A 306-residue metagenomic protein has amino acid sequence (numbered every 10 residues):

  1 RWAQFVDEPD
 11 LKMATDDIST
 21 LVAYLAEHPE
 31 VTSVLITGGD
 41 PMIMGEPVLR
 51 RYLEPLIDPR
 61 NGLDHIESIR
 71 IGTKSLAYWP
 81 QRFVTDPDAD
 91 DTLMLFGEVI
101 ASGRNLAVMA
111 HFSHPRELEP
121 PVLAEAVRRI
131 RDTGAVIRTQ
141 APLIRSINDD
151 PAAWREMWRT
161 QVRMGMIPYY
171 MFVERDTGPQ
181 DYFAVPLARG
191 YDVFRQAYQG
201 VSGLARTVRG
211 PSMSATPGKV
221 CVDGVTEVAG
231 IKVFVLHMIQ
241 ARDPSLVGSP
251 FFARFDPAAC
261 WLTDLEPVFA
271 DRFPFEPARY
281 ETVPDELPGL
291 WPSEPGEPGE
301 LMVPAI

Functional and structural regions predicted by a protein language model:
R1-M13, I71: Canonical Radical SAM [4Fe-4S] cluster-binding loop centered on the CxxxCxxC motif and its immediate flanking residues
I18-P29, S33, M42-R189, V193-V201: Conserved AdoMet/S-adenosylmethionine-binding subsite of the radical SAM
G39: Short acidic donor-binding/metal-coordinating loop in glycosyltransferase active sites
R155-I306: Auxiliary Fe-S-binding modules of radical SAM enzymes
